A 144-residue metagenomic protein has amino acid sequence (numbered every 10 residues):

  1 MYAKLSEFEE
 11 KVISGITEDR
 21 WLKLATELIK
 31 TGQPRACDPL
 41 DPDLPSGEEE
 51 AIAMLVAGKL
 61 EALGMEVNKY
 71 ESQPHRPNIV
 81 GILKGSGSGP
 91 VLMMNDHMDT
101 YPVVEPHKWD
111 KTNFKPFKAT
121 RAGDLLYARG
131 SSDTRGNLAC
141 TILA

Functional and structural regions predicted by a protein language model:
Y2-E105: N-terminal helical capping/dimerization or prosegment-like subdomains of hydrolases acting on amide or phosphate bonds
G89-A144: Active-site metal-coordination/substrate-binding segment of hydrolases, especially metallo-dependent peptidases
